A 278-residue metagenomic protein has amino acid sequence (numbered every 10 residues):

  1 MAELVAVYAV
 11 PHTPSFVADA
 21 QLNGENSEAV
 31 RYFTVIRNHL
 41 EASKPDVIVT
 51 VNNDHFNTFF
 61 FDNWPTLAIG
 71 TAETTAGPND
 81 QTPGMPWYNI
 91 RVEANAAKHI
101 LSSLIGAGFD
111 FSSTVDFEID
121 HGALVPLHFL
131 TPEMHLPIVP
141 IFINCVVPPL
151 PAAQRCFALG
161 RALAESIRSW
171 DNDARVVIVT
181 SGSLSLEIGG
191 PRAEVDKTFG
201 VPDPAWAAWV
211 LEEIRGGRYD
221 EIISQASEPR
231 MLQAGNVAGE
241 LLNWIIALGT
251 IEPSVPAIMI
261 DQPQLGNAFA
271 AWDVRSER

Functional and structural regions predicted by a protein language model:
M1-D46, T58-A158, S169, P191-R278: Flexible, D/E/H-enriched segments
H12, G182-L186: Glycine-rich beta-alpha junction loops
D46-N52, I141, A174-G182: Beta-strand elements within well-structured catalytic alpha/beta cores of enzymes that handle phosphate/sulfate esters
D54-F56, L184-S185: Catalytic metal-binding/acid-base residues of hydrolase active sites
V146, R161-V176: Non-transmembrane, aqueous-exposed alpha-helical and coiled segments at domain scale
A174-V176, E187-R192: Short conserved catalytic/interaction loops centered on acidic-Pro-aromatic/His motifs
